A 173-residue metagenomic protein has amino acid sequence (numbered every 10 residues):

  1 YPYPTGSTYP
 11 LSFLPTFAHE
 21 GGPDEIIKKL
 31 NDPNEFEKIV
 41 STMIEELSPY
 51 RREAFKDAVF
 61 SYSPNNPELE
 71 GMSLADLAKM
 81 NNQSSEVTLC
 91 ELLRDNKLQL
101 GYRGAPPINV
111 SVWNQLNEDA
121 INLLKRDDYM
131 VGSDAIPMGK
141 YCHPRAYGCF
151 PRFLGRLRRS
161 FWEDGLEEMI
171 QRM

Functional and structural regions predicted by a protein language model:
Y1-W162: Active-site neighborhoods of metal-dependent hydrolases
D164-M173: C-terminal amphipathic alpha-helical interaction region
